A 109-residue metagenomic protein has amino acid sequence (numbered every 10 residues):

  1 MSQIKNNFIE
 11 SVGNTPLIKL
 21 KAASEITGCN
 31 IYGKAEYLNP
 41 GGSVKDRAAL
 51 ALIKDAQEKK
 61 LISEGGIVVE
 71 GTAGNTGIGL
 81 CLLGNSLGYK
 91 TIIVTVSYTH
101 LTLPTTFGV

Functional and structural regions predicted by a protein language model:
M1-L101: PLP-dependent amino-acid enzyme catalytic core
H100-V109: Single conserved hydrophobic/aromatic residue that forms the stacking wall/gate of nucleotide- or nucleobase-binding
